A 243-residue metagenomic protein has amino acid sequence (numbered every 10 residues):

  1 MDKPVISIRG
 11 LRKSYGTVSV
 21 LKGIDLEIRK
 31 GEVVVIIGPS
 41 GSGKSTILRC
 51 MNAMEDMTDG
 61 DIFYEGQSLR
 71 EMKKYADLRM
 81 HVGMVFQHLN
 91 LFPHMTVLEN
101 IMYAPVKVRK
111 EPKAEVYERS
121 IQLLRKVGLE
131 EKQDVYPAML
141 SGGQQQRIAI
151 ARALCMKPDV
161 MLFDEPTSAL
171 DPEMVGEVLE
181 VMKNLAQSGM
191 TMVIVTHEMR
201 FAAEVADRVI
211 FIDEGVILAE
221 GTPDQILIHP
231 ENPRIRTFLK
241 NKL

Functional and structural regions predicted by a protein language model:
K3-P223: ABC family nucleotide-binding domain
D213-E214, L218-E220, D224-L243: C-terminal boundary and immediately downstream tail of ABC-type ATPase nucleotide-binding domains
